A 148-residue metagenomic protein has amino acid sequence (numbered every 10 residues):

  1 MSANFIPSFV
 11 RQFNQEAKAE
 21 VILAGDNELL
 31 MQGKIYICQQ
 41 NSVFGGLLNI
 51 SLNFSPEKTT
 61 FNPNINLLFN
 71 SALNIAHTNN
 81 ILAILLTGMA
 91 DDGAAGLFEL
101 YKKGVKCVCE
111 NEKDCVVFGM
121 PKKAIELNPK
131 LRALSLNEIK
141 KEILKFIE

Functional and structural regions predicted by a protein language model:
M1-E148: Conserved acid/base catalytic micro-environments in cytosolic active-site loops
